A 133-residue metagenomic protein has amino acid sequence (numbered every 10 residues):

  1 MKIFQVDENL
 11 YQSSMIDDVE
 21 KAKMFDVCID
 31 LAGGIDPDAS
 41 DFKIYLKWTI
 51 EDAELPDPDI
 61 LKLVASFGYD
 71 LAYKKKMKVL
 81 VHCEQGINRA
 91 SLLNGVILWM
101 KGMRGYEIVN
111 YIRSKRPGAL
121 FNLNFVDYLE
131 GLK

Functional and structural regions predicted by a protein language model:
K2-K78, W99-Y128: Cysteine-based protein phosphatase catalytic domain of the PTP/DSP
K76-G95: A phosphate-binding catalytic loop at a beta-strand-loop-alpha-helix junction that coordinates phosphoryl groups
L132-K133: Short, basic alpha-helical nucleic acid-contact segments in DNA-binding proteins and DNA transaction factors
